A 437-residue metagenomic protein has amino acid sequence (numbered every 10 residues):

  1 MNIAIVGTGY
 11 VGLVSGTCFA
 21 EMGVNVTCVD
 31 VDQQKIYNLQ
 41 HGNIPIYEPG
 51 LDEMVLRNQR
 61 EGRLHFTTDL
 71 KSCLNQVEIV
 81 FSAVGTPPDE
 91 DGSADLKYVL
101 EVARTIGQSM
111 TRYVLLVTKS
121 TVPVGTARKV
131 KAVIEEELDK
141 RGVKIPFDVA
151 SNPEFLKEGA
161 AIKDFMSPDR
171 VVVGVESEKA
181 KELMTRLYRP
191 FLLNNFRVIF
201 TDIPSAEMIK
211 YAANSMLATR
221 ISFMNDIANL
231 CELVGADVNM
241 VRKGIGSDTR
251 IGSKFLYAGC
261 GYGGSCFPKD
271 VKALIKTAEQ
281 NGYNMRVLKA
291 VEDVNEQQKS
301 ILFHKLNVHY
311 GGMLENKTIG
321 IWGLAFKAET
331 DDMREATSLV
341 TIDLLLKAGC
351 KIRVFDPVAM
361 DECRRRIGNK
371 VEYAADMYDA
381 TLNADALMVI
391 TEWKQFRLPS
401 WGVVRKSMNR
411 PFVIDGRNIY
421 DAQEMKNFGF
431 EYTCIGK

Functional and structural regions predicted by a protein language model:
M1-K437: Structural/interface elements that position substrates and couple domains in central-metabolism enzymes
